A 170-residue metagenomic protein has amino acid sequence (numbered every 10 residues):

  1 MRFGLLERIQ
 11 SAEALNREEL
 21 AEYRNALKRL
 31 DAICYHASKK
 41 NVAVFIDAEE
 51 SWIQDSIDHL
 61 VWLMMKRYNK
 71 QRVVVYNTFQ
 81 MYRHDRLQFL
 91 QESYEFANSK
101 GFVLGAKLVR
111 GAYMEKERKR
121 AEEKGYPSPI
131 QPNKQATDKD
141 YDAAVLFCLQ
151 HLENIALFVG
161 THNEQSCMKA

Functional and structural regions predicted by a protein language model:
M1-A170: Positively charged, amphipathic and often flexible ligand-engagement surfaces
